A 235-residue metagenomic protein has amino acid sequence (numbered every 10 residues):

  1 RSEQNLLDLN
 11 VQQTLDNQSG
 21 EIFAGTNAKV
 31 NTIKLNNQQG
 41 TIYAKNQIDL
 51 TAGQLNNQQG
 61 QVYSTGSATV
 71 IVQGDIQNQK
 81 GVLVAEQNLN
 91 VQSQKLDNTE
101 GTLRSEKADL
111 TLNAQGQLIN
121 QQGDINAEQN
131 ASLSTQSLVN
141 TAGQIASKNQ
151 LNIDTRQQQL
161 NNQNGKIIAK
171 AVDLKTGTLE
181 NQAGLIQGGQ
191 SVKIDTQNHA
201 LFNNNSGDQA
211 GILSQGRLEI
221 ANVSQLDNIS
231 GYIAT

Functional and structural regions predicted by a protein language model:
R1-T235: A composition-driven surface/loop motif
